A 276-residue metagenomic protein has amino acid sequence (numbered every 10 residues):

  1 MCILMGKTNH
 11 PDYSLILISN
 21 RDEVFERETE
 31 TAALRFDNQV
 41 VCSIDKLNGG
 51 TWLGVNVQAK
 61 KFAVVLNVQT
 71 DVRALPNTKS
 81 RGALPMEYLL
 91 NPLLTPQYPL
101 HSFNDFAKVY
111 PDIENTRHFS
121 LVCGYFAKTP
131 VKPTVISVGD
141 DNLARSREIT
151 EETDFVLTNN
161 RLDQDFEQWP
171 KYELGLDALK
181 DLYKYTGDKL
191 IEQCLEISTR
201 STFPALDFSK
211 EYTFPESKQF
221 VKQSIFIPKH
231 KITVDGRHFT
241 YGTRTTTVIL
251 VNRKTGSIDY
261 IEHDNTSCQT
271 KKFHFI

Functional and structural regions predicted by a protein language model:
M1-I276: N-terminal nucleophile
